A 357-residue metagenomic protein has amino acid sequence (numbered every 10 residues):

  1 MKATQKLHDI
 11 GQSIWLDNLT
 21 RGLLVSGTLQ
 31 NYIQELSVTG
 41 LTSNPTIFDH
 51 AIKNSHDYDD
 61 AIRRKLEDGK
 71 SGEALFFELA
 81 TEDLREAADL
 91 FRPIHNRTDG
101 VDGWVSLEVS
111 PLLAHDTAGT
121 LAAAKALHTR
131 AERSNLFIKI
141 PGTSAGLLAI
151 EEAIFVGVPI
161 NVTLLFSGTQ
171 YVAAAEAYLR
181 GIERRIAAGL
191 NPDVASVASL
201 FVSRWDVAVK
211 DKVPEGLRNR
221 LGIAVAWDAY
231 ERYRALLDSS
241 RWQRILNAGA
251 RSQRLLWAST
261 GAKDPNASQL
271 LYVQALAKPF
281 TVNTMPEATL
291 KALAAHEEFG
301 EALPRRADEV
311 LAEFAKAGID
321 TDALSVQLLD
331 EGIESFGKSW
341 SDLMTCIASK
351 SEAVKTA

Functional and structural regions predicted by a protein language model:
M1-G27: N- or domain-start disorder-to-order transition segments that initiate the globular core
S13-W15, T39-T42, D102-S106, N135-K139 (+3 more regions): Structural preference for beta-strand elements that scaffold enzyme active sites
L19-R21, T46, S110-A114, P141-A145 (+3 more regions): Active-site beta-loop-alpha junctions enriched in small/polar residues
L23, D116-L121, I140-I154, S167-L179: Active-site-adjacent beta->alpha loops and helix N-cap segments on the catalytic face of soluble alpha/beta enzymes
N44, L107, I138, A153 (+2 more regions): Conserved, mostly hydrophobic/aromatic
I47-A149: Active-site beta->alpha loop and helix N-cap motifs at the rims of alpha/beta catalytic domains
I150, P159-A288: Catalytic alpha/beta core domains of metabolic enzymes, predominantly
G249-E352: Flexible, acidic glycine-rich loops studded with aromatic residues
